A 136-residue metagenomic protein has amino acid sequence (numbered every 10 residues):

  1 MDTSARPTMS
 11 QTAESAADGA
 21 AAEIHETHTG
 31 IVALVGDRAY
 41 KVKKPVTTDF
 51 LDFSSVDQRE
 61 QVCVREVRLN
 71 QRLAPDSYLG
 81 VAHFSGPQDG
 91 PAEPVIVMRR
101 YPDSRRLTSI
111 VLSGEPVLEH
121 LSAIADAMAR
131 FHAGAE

Functional and structural regions predicted by a protein language model:
D2-E136: Conserved ATP-binding subdomain of kinase catalytic cores across diverse folds
